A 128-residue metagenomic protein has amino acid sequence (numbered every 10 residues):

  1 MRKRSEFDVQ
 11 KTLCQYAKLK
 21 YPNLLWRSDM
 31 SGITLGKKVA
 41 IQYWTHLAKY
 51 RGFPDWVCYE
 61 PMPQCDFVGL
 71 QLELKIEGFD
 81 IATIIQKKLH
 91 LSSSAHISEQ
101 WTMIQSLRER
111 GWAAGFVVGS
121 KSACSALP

Functional and structural regions predicted by a protein language model:
M1-P128: Catalytic phosphate/metal-binding cores of nucleic-acid and nucleotide-processing enzymes, i.e., regions that mediate
